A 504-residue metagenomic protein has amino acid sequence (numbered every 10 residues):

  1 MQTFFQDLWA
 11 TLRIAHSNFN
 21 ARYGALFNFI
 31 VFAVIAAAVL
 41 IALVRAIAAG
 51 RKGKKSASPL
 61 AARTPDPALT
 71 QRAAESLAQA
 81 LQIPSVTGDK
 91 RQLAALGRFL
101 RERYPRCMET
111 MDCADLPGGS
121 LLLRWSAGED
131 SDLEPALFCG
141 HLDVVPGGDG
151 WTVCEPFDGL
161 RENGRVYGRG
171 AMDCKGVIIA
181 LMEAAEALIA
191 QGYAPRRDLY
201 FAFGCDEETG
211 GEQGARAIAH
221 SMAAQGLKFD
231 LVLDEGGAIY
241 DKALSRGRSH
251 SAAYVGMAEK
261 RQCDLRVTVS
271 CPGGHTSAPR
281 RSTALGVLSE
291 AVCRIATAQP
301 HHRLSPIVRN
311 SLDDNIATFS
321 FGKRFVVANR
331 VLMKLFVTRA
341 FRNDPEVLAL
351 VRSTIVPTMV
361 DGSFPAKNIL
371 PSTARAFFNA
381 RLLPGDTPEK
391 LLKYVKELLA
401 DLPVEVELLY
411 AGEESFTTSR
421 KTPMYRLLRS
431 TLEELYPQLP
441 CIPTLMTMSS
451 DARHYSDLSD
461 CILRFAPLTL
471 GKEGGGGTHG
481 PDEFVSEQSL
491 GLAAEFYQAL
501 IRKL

Functional and structural regions predicted by a protein language model:
L8-W9, N28-D149, T373, P388: N-terminal helical capping/dimerization or prosegment-like subdomains of hydrolases acting on amide or phosphate bonds
H16-V31: Juxtamembrane/start-of-transmembrane alpha-helix segments at the extracytoplasmic/lumenal side of membrane anchors
C113-A114, S131, V145, Y240-D241 (+5 more regions): An extended, acidic, His-containing surface patch that forms the Zn2+-binding/catalytic region of metallohydrolases
L133-F203, Q488: Active-site metal-coordination/substrate-binding segment of hydrolases, especially metallo-dependent peptidases
G140-D143, I295-P300, K396-V404: A common structural junction motif
R196-A284: Histidine/acidic-residue-rich, glycine-tolerant segments that coordinate divalent metal ions
L265, P272-G274, A278-V327: Polar, glycine-rich mid-to-C-terminal structural blocks that act as macromolecule-binding/assembly scaffolds
S282-T283, L391-L399: Short amphipathic alpha-helices in soluble, non-transmembrane regions that often serve as interface/regulatory elements
